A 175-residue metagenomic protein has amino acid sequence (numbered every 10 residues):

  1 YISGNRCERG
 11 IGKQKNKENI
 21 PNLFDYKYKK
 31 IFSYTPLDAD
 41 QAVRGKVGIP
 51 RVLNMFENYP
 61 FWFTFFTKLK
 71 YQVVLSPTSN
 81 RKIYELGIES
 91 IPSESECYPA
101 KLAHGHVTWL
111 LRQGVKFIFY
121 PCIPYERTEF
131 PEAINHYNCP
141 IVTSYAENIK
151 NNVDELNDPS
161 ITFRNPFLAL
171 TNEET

Functional and structural regions predicted by a protein language model:
Y1-T175: An N-terminal assembly and electron-transfer interface module characteristic of large anaerobic redox and radical
